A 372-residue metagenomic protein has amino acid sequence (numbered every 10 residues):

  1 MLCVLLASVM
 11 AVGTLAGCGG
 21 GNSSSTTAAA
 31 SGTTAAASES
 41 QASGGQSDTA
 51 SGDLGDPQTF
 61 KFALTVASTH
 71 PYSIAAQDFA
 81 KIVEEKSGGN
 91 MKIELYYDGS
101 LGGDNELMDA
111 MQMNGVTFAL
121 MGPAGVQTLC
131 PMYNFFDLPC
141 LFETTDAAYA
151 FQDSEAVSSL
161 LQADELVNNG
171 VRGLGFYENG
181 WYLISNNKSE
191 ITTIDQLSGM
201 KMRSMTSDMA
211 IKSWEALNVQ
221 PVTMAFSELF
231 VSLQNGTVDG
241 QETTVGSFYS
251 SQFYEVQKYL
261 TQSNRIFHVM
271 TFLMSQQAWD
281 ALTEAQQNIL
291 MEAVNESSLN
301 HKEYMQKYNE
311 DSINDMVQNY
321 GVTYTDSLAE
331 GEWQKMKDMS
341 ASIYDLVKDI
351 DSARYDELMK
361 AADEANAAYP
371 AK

Functional and structural regions predicted by a protein language model:
M1-L5: Bacterial N-terminal signal peptides that target proteins for export
A7, A11-L15: Bacterial Sec-type N-terminal signal peptides, specifically the leucine/valine-rich hydrophobic h-region
L15-A36, A42: Bacterial lipoprotein signal-peptidase II cleavage site
G19-S23, G44, D48-A147, L166-K372: N-terminal secretory/targeting leader peptides
E143-A163: A gly/proline- and charged-residue-enriched helix-loop-helix capping module
